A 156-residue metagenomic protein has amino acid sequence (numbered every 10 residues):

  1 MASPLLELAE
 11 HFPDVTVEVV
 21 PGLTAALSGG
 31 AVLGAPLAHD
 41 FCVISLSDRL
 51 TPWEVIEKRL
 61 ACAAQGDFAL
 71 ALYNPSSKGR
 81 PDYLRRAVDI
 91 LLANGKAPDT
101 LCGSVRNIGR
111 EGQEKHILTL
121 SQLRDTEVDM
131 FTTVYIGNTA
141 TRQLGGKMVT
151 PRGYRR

Functional and structural regions predicted by a protein language model:
M1-G66: Class I SAM-dependent methyltransferase SAM-binding "motif I" and its flanking Rossmann-like core
P4, Q65-R156: A contiguous loop/helix-start segment that scaffolds small-molecule binding in enzyme catalytic cores
